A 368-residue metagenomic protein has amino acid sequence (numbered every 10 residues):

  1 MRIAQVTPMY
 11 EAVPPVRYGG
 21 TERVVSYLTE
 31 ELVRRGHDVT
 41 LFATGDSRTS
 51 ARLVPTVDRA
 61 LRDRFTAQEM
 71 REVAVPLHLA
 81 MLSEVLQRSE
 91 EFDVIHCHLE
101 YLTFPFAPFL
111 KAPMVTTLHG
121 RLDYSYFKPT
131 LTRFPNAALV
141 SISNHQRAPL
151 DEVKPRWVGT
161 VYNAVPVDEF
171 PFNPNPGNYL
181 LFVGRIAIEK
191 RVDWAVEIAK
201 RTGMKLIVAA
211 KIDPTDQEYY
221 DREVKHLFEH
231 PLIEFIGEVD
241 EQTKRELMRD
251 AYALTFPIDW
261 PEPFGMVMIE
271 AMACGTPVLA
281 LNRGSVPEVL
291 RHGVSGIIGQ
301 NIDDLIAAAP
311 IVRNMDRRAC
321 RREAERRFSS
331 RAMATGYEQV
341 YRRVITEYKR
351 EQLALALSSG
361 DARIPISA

Functional and structural regions predicted by a protein language model:
M1-A368: Catalytic cores of nucleotide-sugar-dependent glycosyltransferases that transfer UDP/GDP/TDP-activated
